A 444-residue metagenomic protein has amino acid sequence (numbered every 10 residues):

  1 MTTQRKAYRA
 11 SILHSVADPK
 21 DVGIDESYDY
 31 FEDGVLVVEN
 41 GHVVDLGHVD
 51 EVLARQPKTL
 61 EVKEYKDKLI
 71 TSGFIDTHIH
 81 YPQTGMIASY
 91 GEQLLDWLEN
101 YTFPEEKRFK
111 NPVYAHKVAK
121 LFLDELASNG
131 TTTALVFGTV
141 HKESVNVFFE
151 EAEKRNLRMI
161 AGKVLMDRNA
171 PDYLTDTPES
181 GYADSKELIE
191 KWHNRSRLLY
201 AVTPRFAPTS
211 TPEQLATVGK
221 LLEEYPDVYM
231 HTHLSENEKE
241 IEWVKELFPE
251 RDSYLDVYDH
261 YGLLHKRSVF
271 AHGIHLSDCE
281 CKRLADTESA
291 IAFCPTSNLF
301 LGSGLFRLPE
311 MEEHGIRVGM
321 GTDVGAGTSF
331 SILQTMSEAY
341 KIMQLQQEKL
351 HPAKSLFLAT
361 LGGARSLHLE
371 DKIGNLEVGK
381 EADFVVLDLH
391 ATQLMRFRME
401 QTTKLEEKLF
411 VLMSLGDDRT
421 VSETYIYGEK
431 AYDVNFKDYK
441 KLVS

Functional and structural regions predicted by a protein language model:
M1-P57, K68-L69: N-terminal metal-binding scaffold of metallo-dependent hydrolase/deaminase domains
T3-R9, A54-D96, K120, A127-S128: Replace "His-x-His-based motif
V22-I24, E381-F436: C-terminal cap of metal-dependent C-N hydrolases
L36, G41, D67, H78 (+15 more regions): Divalent metal-coordination and catalytic microenvironments
V37, A88-L157, G181-N194: Alpha-helical scaffold segments that flank or form the walls of functional sites
G85-A115, K163-P178, N237-R267, A290 (+2 more regions): Active-site gating loops and adjacent loop-to-helix segments of metal-dependent hydrolytic enzymes
E143-G273: Metal-coordinating catalytic core of metallo-dependent amide/deamination hydrolases
H260-L264, L308-R396: His/Asp/Glu-enriched, well-ordered alpha-helical/loop segment that forms or immediately abuts the divalent-metal
